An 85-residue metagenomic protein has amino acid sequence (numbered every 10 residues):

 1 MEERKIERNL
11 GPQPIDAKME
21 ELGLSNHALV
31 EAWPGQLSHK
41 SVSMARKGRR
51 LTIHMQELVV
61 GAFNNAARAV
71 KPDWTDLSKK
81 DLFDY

Functional and structural regions predicted by a protein language model:
M1-A32, K80-D84: A short, Lys/Arg-rich alpha-helix, primarily the initiator
P14-I15, S41, L58: A general alpha-helix detector
N26, H39, W74-K79: The DNA-contacting recognition helix of HTH DNA-binding domains and analogous helical DNA-recognition elements
H27-Q36, V60-A67: DNA-recognition alpha helix
W33, A45-R46, M55, F63: DNA major-groove recognition helix of helix-turn-helix
G35-L51: Recognition helix of helix-turn-helix/homeodomain-like DNA-binding domains that insert into the DNA major groove
I53-D73: DNA major-groove recognition helix of helix-turn-helix/homeodomain DNA-binding modules
